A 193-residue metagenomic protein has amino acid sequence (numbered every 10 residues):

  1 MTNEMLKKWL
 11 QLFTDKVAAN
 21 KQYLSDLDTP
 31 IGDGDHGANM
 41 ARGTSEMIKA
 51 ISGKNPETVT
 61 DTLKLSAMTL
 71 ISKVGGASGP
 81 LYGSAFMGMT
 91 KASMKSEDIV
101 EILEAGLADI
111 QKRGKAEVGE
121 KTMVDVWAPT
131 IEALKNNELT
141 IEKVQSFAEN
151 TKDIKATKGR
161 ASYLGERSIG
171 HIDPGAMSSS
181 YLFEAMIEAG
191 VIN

Functional and structural regions predicted by a protein language model:
M1-N193: N-terminal loops that bind phosphate or other acidic moieties and the adjacent beta-alpha structural core
